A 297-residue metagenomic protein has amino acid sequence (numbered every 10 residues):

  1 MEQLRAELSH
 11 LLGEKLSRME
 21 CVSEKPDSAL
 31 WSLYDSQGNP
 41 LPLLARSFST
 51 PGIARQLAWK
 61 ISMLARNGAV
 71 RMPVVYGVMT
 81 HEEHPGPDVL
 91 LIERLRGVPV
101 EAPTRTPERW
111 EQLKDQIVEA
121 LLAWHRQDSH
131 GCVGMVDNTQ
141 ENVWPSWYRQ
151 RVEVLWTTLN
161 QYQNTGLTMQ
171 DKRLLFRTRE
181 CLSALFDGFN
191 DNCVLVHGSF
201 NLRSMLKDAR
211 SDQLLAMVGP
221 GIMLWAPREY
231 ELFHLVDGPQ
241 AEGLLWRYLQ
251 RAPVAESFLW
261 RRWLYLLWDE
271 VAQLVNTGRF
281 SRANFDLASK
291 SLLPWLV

Functional and structural regions predicted by a protein language model:
M1-G13, T80-E83, W110-K114, R126-G198 (+2 more regions): An alpha-helical support segment within catalytic cores of ATP-dependent transferases
L12-E20: Conserved N-terminal boundary motif of the eukaryotic protein kinase catalytic domain
E20-T139: ATP-binding pocket architecture of kinase catalytic cores
L44-F48, Y76-G77, V136-D137, L195-G198 (+3 more regions): Short beta-strand segments
N192-V196, N201-W260: Active-site Asp-x-Gly
Q250-P253, A272-V297: ATP/Mg2+ or Mg2+-diphosphate-binding catalytic cores that bind nucleotide phosphates or diphosphates via glycine-rich
W263-A272: Hydrophobic alpha-helical segments that form the core of small-molecule binding pockets and/or dimer interfaces
